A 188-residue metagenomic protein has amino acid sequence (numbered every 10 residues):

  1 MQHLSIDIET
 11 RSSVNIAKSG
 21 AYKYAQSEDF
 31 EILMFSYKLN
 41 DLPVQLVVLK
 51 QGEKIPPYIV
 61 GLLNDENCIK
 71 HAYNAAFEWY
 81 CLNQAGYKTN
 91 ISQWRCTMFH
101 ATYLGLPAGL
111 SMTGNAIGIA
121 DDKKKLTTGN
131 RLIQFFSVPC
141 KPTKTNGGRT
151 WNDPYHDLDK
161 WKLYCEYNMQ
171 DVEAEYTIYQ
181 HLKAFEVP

Functional and structural regions predicted by a protein language model:
M1-E31: Entry/capping segment at the start of metal-dependent catalytic domains with acidic active-site entry clusters
I32, Y37, D41-K183: Active-site-proximal helix-loop-helix substrate-binding element of RNase H-like nuclease domains
F185-P188: Acidic catalytic cores of enzymes that act on phosphate-bearing nucleotides/polynucleotides
